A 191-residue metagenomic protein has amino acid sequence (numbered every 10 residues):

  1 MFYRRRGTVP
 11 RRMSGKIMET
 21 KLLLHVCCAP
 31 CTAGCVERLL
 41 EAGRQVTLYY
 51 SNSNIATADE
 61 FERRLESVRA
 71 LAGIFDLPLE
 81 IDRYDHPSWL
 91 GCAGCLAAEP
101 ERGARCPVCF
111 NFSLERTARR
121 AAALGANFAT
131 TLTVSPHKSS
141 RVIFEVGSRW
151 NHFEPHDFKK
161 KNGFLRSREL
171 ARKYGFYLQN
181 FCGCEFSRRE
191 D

Functional and structural regions predicted by a protein language model:
F2-R6, R11-D191: Nucleotide-activated chemistry modules centered on ATP-dependent adenylation/adenylyltransferase
